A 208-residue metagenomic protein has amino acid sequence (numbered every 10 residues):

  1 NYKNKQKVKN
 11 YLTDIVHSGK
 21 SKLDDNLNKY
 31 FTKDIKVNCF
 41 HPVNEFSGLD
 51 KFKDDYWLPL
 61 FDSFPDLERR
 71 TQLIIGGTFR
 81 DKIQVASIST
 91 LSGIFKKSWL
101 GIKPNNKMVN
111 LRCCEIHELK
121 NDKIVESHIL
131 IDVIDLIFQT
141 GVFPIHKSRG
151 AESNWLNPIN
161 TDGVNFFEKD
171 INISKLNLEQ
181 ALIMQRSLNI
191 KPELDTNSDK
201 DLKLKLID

Functional and structural regions predicted by a protein language model:
N1-D208: C-terminal and inter-domain tail/linker signature
